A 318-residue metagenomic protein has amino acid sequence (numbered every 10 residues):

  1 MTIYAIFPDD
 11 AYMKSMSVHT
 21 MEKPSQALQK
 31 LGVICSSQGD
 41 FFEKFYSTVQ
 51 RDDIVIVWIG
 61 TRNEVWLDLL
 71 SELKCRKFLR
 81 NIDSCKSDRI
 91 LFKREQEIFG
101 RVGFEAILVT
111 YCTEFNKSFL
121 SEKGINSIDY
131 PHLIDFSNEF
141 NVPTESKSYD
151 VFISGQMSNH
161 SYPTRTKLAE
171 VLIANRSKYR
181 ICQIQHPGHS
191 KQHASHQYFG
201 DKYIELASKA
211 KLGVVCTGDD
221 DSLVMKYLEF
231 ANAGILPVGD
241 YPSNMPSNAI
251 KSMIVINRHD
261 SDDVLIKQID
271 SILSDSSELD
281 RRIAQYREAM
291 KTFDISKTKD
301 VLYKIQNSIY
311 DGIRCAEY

Functional and structural regions predicted by a protein language model:
M1-D52, V57-I250, S296-K297, V301 (+2 more regions): Nucleotide-sugar donor-binding catalytic core of glycosyltransferases
M225, H259-D260, F293: Residue-level signal for the nucleotide or nucleotide-sugar donor/cofactor binding architecture
A249, L265, L279-R282: N-terminal alpha-helical segment
K251-R258: A short acidic/histidine/glycine-rich donor-binding loop in glycosyltransferase catalytic cores
D260-S277: C-terminal "capping" alpha-helix adjacent to the active site of nucleotide-linked donor transferases in cell-envelope
S274-R314: A charged, aromatic-enriched C-terminal amphipathic alpha-helix characteristic of glycosyltransferases across folds
